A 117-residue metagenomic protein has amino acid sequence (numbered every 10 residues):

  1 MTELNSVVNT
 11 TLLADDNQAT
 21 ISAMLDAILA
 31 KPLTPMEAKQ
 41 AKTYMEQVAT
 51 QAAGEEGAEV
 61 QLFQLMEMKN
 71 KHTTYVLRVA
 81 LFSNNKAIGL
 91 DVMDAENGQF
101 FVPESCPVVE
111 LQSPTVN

Functional and structural regions predicted by a protein language model:
M1, A14, P35, L65 (+2 more regions): Intrinsically disordered, low-complexity regulatory regions of eukaryotic regulatory proteins
M1-A53: N-terminal trafficking/processing presequences and adjacent post-cleavage segments of proteins routed to secretion
M1-S6, E110-N117: Short intrinsically disordered terminal tails
L4, D16, A30, A38-A41 (+4 more regions): Generic cytosolic/nucleocytoplasmic N-terminal low-complexity/intrinsically disordered segments
A19, L33-M36, E104, V108 (+1 more regions): Generic low-complexity segments that are intrinsically disordered, proline-rich and/or Lys/Arg-biased
V48-C106: Acidic, low-complexity, intrinsically disordered interaction modules
